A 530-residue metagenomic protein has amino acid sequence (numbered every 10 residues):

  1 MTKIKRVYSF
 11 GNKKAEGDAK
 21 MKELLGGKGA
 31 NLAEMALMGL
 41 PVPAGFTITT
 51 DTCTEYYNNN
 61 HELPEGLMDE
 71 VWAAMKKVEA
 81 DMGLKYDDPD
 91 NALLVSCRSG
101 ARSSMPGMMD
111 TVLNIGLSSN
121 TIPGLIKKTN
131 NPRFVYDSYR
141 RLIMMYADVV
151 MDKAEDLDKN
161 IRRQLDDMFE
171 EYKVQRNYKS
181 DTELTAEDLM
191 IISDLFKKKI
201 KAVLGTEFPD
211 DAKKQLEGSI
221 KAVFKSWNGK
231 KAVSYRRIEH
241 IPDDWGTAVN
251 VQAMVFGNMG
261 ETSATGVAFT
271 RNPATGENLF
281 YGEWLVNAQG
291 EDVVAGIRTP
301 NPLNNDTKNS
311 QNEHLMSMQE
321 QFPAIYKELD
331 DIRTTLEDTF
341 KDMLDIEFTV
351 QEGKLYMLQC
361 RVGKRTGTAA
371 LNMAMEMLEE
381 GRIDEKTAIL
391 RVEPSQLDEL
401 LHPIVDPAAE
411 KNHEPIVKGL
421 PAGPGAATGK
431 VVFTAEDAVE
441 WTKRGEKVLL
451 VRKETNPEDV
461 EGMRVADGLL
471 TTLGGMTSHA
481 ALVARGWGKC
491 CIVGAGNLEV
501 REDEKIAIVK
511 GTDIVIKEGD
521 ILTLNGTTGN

Functional and structural regions predicted by a protein language model:
M1-H413, E440-T442, E446-L449, N456-E461 (+7 more regions): Nucleotide/phosphate-binding sheet-loop regions of phosphoryl- and nucleotidyl-transfer enzymes
T335, K505-T512: Short alpha-helix capping/helix-loop boundary micro-motifs
P415, G419-A426: Catalytic core of bacterial c-di-GMP phosphodiesterases, primarily the EAL and HD-GYP domains, capturing alpha-helical
A427, V431-D437: Long, structured protein-protein interaction/assembly regions in large complexes
L450, L470-T471, K510-G511: Surface-exposed strand-loop junctions at beta-sheet edges and helix termini that form docking/interaction patches
L469-L473, C490-G494: Short hydrophobic/aromatic-enriched beta-strand-loop microsegments
I492-D503: Solvent-exposed beta-strand/loop surfaces of large extracellular or lumenal domains
